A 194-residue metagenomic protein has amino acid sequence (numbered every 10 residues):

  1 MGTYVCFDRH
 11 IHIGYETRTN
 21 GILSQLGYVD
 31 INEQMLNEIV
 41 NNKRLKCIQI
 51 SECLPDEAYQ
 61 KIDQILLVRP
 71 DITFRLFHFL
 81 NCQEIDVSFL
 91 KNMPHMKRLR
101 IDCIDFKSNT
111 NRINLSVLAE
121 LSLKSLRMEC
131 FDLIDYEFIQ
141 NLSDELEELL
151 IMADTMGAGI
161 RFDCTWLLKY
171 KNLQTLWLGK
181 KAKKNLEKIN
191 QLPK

Functional and structural regions predicted by a protein language model:
G2-I85, F89, H95-L115, A119-E137 (+2 more regions): Concave beta-strand-loop units of leucine-rich repeat
